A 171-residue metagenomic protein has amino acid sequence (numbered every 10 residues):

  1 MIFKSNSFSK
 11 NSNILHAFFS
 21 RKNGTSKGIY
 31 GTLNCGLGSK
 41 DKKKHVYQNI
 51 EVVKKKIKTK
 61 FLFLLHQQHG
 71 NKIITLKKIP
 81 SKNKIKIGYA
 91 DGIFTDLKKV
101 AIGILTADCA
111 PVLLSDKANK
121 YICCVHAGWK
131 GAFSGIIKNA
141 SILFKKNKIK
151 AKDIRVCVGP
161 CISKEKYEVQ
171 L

Functional and structural regions predicted by a protein language model:
M1-L171: Active-site microenvironment for binding and transforming phosphate-containing groups
